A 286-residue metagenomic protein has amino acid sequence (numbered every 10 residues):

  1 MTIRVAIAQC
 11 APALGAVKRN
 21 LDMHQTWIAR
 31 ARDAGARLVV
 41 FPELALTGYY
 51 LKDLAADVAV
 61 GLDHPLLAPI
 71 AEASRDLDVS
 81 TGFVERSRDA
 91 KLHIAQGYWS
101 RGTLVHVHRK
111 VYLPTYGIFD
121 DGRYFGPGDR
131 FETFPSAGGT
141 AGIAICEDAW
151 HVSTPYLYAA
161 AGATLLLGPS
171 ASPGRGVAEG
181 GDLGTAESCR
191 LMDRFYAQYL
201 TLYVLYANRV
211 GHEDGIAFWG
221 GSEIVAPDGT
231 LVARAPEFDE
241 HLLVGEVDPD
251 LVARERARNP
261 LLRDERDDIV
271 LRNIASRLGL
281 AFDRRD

Functional and structural regions predicted by a protein language model:
M1-I7: Extreme N-terminal starter segment of soluble prokaryotic enzymes
Q9-T26: N-terminal phosphate-binding loop and adjacent alpha-helix
V17, T26-K110, S172-F195, Y199-L202: Cys-nucleophile CN-hydrolase/nitrilase-fold catalytic domain and related Cys-dependent amidase chemistry that acts on
D22-A36, S153-G162: Short amphipathic alpha-helices and their capping/turn segments at secondary-structure boundaries
L62-P65, S87-M192, A257-L261: Active-site catalytic loop in hydrolytic enzyme cores
L62-S80, C146, W150-L242: CN hydrolase (nitrilase-like) catalytic-core segments centered on the catalytic cysteine and neighboring Lys/Glu
T81-F83, I94-Y98, E132, S222-I224 (+1 more regions): Short beta-strand scaffold segments in enzyme catalytic cores
A253-D286: A short C-terminal boundary segment appended to hydrolase-like catalytic domains
